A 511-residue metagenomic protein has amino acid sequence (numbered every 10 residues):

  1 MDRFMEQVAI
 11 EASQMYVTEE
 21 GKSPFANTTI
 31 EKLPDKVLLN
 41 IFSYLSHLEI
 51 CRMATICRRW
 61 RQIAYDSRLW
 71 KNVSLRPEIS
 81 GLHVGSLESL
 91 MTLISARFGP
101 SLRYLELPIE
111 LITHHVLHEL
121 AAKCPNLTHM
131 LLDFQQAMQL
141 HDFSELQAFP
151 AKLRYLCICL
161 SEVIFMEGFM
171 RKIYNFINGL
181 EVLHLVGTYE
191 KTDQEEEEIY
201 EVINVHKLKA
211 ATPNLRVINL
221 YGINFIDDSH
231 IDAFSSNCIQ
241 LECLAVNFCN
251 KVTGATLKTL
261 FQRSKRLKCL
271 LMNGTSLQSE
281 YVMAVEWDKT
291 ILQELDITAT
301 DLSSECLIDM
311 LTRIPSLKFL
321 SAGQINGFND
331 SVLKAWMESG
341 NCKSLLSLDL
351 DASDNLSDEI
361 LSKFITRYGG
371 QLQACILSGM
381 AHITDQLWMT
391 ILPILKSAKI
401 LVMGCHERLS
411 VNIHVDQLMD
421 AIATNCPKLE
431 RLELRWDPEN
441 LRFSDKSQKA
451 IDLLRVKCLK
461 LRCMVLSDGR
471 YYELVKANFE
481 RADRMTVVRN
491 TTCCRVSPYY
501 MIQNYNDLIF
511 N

Functional and structural regions predicted by a protein language model:
M1-T18, P24, L82, S89-M91 (+11 more regions): C-terminal capping region of solenoid repeat domains
M1-Y221, D227-S235, C243, F248 (+5 more regions): N-terminal adaptor-interaction module of cullin-RING ubiquitin ligase components
